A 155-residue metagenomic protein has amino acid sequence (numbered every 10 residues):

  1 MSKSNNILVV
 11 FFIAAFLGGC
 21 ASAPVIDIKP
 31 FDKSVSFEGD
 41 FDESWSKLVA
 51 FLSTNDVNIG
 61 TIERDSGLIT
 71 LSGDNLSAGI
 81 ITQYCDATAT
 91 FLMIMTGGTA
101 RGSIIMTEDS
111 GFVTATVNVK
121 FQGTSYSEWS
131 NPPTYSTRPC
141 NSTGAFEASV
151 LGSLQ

Functional and structural regions predicted by a protein language model:
M1-L8: Bacterial N-terminal signal peptides that target proteins for export
V9-I13: Hydrophobic helical h-region of N-terminal Sec-dependent signal peptides in bacterial secretory/periplasmic proteins
A14-A15, E63: Compositionally biased, low-complexity repeat tracts
L17-G19: C-terminal motif of bacterial Sec signal peptides marking the signal peptidase cleavage site
A21-Q155: Ser/Thr-rich, low-complexity intrinsically disordered terminal regions
